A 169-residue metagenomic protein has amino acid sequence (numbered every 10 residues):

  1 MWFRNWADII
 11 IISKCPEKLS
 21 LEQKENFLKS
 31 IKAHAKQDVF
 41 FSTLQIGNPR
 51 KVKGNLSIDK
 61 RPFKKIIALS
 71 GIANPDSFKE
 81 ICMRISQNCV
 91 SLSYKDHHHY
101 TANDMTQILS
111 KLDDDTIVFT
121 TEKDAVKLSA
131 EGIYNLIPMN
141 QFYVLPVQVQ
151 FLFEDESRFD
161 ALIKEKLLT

Functional and structural regions predicted by a protein language model:
M1-H34: Phosphate/Mg2+-binding loops and adjacent switch elements in nucleotide/diphosphate-handling enzyme cores
M1-W6, K32-H34, K60-P62, L112-D113 (+1 more regions): Short, conserved loop/helix-junction motifs that constitute active-site signature segments in enzyme catalytic cores
I10-E22, S42-P49, L69-N74, K95-H99 (+2 more regions): G-domain G4 guanine-recognition motif of GTPases
E22-A33, C82-M83, S129-M139: Short, aromatic/basic amphipathic alpha-helical patches
V52-N55, R61-D104, K164-K166: Redox- and metal-dependent alpha/beta enzyme cores, enriched for Fe-S-associated oxidoreductases and cofactor-handling
K95-H99, P138-T169: Short, flexible loop segments at boundaries between secondary-structure elements
H99-T116, K123-V126: A short, acidic, amphipathic alpha-helical segment used as a generic capping/interface helix at domain edges
